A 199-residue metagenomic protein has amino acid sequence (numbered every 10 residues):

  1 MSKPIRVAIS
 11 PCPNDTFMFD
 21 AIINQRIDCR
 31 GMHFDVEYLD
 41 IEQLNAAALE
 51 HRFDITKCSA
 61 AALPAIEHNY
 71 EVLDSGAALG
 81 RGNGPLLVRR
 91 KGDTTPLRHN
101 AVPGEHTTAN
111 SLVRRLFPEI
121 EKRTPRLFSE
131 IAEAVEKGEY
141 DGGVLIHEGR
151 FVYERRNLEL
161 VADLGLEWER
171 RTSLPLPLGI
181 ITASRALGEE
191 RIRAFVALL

Functional and structural regions predicted by a protein language model:
M1-A78, P85, R89: N-terminal hydrophobic or amphipathic helices and topogenic motifs
K3-N24, N83-D141, E148: Bilobed "Venus flytrap"/periplasmic-binding protein-like clamshell domains and structurally analogous long
D35-L39, R123-R126, V161: General small-molecule cofactor/ligand-binding pocket signal
A48, K57, P125, G143-L145: A structural signal for short, well-ordered beta-strand segments and their strand-loop junctions that often border
A65-E67, V113, V152-R155: Short loop/helix-cap segments at secondary-structure boundaries that form the rim of catalytic
Y70-D74, E121-K122, N157-V161: Active-site regions of enzymes building and remodeling cell-envelope glycoconjugates
V72-D93, W168-A186: Hydrophobic/proline-rich hinge and linker segments of small-molecule sensing/allosteric domains, predominantly
F128-L199: Pocket-lining segment of extracytoplasmic ligand-binding domains
